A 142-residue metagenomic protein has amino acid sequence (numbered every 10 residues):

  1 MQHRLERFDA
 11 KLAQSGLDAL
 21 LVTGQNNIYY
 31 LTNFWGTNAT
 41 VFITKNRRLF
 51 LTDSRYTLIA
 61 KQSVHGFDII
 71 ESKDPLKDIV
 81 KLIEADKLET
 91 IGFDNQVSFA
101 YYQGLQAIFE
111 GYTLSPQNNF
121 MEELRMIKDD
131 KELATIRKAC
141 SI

Functional and structural regions predicted by a protein language model:
M1-L49, K77-K87, L105-L114: Terminal domain-start leader segments
M1-R4, Y56-A60, R125, E132 (+1 more regions): Charged, low-complexity, helix-prone segments enriched in Lys/Glu/Asp/Gln
F8, L31-N38, I59, S72 (+1 more regions): Surface-exposed loop/turn and secondary-structure junction residues enriched for glycine/proline
T23-Q25, T52-S54, K73, F93-V97: Structural motif
I28-Y29, L58, F99: Glycine-rich nucleotide phosphate-binding loop and flanking beta-alpha elements of Rossmann-like dinucleotide-binding
T37-T40, F67-D68, E132-A134: Short, hinge-like loop/turn segments at secondary-structure boundaries
D53-K81: Compact, glycine/acidic-enriched structural inserts
K77-I142: Flexible, acidic/His-enriched mid-domain "rim/lid" segments that flank
